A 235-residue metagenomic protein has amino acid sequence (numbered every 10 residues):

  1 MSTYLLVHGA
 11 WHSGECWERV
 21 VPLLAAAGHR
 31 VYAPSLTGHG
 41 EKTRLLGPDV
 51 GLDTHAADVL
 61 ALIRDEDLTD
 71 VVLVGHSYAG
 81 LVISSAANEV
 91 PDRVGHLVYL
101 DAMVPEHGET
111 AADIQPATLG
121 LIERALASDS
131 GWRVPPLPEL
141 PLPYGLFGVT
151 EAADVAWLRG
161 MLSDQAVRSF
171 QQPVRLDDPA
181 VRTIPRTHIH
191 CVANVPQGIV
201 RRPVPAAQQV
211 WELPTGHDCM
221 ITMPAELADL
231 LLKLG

Functional and structural regions predicted by a protein language model:
S2-R44: Conserved HGGG/HGGXW glycine-rich cap/lid loop of the alpha/beta-hydrolase fold
R30-Y32, L36-V72, N88-E89, A112-P116: Active-site loop/oxyanion-hole signature of alpha/beta-hydrolase fold enzymes
V74-G75, A79, I83: Gly/Ala-rich beta-loop-alpha elbow adjacent to hydrolase catalytic centers
N88, R93-V94, V98-P138, S169-F170: Flexible "cap/lid" loop of the alpha/beta hydrolase fold
R133-A180: Conserved alpha/beta-hydrolase catalytic His-Asp/Glu region
S163-P224: Conserved serine/cysteine hydrolase catalytic core
I221-G235: Post-His helix in hydrolase/transferase enzymes
